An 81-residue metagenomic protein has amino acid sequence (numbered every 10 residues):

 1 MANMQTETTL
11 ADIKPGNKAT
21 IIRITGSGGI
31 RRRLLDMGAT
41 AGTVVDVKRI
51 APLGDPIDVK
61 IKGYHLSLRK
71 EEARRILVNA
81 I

Functional and structural regions predicted by a protein language model:
A2-I81: Compact, glycine-rich, soluble single-domain proteins
